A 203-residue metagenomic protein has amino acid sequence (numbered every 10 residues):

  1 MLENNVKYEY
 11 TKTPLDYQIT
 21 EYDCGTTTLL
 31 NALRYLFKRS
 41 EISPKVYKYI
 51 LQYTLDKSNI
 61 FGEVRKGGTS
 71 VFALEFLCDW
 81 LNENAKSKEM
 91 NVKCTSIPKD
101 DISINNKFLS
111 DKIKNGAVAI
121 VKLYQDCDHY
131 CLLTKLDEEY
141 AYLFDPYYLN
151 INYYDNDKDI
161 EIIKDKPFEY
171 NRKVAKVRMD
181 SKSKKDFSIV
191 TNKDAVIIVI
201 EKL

Functional and structural regions predicted by a protein language model:
M1-T69: Active-site-adjacent structural segments surrounding the nucleophilic cysteine of cysteine proteases and isopeptidases
F37, D79-K86, T191-V199: Generic short alpha-helical segment signal, independent of protein family or function, capturing local helix propensity
E41-K48, K66-A73, D100, I104-N105 (+2 more regions): General structural signal for secondary-structure boundaries
I50-K99, I104: Papain-like cysteine protease catalytic cores
G62-T69, D101, Q125, T191-D194 (+1 more regions): Alpha-helix N-cap/loop-to-helix boundary motif
K93-Y148, N152: Active-site-adjacent substructure of cysteine-protease-like catalytic cores
I113-K114, L136-L203: Noncatalytic regulatory segments and standalone regulatory/sensor domains
